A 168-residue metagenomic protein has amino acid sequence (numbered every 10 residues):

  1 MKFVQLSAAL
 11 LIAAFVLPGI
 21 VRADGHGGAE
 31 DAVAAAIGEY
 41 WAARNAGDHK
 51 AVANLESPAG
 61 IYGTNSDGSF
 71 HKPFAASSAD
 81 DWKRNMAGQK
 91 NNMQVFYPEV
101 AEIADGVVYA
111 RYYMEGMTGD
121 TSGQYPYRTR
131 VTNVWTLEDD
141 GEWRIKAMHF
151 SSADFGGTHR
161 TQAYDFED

Functional and structural regions predicted by a protein language model:
M1-Q5: Positively charged n-region of N-terminal signal peptides that target proteins for export
S7-P18: Bacterial N-terminal signal peptides
G19-L55, A163-D168: Short, low-complexity N-terminal intrinsically disordered segments enriched in polar/charged residues
G28-A32, H49-G106, Y125: A solvent-exposed, acidic/Ser-Thr-rich amphipathic alpha-helical stretch
A59-I61, R111-T118: Generic short beta-strand segments
D81-W82, V95-A101, Y113-G116, R130-L137: Hydrophobic/aromatic beta-strand elements that line small-molecule binding cavities or substrate pockets in beta-rich
G88-Q89, G116-P126, D154: Short, cysteine-centered beta-strand-loop-beta hairpins and adjacent loop/turn segments enriched in charged/polar
R128-H159: Short beta-strand edge/turn micro-motifs at domain boundaries
